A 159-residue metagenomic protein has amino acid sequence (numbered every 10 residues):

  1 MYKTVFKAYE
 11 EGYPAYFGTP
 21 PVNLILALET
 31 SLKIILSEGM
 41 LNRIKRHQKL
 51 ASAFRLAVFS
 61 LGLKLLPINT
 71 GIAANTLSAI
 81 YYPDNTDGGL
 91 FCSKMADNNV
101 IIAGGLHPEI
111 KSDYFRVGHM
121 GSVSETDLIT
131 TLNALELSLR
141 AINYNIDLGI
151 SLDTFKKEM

Functional and structural regions predicted by a protein language model:
M1-S60: Active-site C-terminal subdomain of aminotransferase-like
L24-A27, S31, R43-R46, L50-F54 (+7 more regions): General structural feature for long, well-ordered alpha-helical segments within catalytic domains of soluble enzymes
G39-R46, S60-N69, G105-H107, I142-L152: Flexible, glycine/charged-enriched surface loops at secondary-structure junctions
K64-D97: Conserved PLP-binding catalytic core of the aspartate aminotransferase-like
L77-D84, I101-T130: Conserved PLP-binding active-site segment of the aspartate aminotransferase-like
M95-A103, E136-I142: A common structural junction motif
Y114-M159: PLP-dependent enzyme catalytic core of the Aspartate aminotransferase-like
